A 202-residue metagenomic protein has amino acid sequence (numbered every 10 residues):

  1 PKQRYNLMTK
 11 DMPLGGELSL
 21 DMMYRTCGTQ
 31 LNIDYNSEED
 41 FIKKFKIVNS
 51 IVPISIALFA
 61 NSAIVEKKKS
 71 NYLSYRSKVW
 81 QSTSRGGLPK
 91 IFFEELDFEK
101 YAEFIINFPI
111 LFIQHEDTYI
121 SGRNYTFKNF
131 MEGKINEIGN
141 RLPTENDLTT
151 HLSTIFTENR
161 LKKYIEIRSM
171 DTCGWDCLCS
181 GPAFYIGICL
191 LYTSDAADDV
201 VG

Functional and structural regions predicted by a protein language model:
P1-R160: Loop-rich catalytic cores of soluble enzymes, especially ATP-dependent carboxylate-amine ligases and other
K163-L191: C-terminal catalytic subdomain
Y192-V201: Single conserved hydrophobic/aromatic residue that forms the stacking wall/gate of nucleotide- or nucleobase-binding
